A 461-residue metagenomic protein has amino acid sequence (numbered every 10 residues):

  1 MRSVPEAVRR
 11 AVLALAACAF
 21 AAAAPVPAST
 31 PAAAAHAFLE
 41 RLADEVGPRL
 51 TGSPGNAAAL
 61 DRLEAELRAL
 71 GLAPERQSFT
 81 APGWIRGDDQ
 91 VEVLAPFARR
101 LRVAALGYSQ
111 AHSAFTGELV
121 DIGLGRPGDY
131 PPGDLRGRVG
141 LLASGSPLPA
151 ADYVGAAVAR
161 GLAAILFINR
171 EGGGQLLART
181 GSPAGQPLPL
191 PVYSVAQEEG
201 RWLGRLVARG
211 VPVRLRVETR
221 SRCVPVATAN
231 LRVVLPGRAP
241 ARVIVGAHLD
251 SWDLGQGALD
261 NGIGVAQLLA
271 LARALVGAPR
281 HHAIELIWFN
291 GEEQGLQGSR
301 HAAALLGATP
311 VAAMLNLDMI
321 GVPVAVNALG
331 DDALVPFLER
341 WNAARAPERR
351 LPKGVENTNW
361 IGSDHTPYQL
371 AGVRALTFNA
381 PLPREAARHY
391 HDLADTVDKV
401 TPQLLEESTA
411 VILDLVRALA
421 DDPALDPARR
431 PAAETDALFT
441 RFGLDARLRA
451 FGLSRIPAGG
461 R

Functional and structural regions predicted by a protein language model:
A24-A73, V234-P236, L448-G460: N-terminal hydrophobic or amphipathic helices/low-complexity stretches enriched in small/hydrophobic/Pro/Gly
S29, D44-P54, D121, L141-L148 (+8 more regions): Second-shell loop/turn segments in exported
T30-P54, L70, Q77-F79, L176-A184 (+3 more regions): N-terminal capping segment at the start of a domain
E40, D44-V139, S146: Noncatalytic luminal/extracellular "stalk/propeptide" segments of secretory-pathway proteins
L67, S144, A241-L296, I412: Alpha-helical metal-binding/catalytic segments enriched in His/Glu/Asp
R102-Y130, S182-A258, A270-R273, H281-A283: Soluble metallo-hydrolase cores and metallopeptidase-like ectodomains found primarily in the secretory/periplasmic
V192, G200, P240, D253 (+2 more regions): Metal-dependent peptidase/peptidase-like ectodomains
A386-R461: His/Asp/Glu-rich mid-to-C-terminal helical/loop segments that flank catalytic regions of hydrolases
